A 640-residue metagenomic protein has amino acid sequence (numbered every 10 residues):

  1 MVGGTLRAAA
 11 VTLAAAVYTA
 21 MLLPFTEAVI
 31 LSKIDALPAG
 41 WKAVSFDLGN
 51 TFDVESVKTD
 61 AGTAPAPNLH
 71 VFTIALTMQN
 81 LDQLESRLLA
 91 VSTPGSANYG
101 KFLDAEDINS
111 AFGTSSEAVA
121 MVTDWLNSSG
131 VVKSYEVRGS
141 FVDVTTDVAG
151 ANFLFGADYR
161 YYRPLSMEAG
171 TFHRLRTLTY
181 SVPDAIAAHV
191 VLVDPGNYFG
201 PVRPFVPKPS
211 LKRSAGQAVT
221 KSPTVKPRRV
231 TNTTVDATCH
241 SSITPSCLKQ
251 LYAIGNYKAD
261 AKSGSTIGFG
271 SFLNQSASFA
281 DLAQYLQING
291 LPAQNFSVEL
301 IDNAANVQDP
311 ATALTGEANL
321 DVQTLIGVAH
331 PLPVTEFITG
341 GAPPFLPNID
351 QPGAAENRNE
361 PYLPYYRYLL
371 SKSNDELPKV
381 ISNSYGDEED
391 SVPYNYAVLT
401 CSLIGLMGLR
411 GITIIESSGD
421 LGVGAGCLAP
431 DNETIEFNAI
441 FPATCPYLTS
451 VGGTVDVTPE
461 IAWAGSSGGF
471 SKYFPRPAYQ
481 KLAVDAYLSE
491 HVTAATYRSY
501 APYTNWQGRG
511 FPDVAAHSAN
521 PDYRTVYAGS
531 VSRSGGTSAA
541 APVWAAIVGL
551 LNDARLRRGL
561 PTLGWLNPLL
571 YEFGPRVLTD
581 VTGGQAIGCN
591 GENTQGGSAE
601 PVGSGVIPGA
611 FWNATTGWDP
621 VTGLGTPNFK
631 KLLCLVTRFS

Functional and structural regions predicted by a protein language model:
V2, L13-A39, S640: N-terminal signal peptide
R7-T12: Sec-dependent signal peptide recognition, specifically the positively charged N-region followed immediately by
V29-V137, D143, V148-S450, K481-R533 (+2 more regions): Substrate-binding/charge-relay-adjacent region of secreted/lumenal peptidase catalytic domains
Q294-V298, E336, I415, S450-G453 (+2 more regions): Acidic/polar loop patches that form or flank catalytic/metal-binding clefts of enzymes that bind anionic ligands
P446, S450-S489: Polar, glycine-rich mid-to-C-terminal structural blocks that act as macromolecule-binding/assembly scaffolds
L448, T458, W544, V548-G549 (+1 more regions): Predominantly extracellular beta-rich ligand-binding scaffolds that present long acidic/polar faces for carbohydrate
P512, G535-D553: C-terminal substrate/ligand-recognition segments
N552-P620: An often Trp-containing, charged/polar helix-loop segment at the C-terminal end of enzyme catalytic cores
